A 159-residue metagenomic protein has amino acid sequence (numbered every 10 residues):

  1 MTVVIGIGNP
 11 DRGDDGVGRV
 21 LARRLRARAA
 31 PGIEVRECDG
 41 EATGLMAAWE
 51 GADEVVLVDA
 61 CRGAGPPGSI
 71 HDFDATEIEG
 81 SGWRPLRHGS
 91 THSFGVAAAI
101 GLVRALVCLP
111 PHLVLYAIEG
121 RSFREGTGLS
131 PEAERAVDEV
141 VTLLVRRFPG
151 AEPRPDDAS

Functional and structural regions predicted by a protein language model:
M1-G120, T127-D138, L143-S159: N-terminal catalytic or cofactor-binding beta/alpha core of small enzyme domains
